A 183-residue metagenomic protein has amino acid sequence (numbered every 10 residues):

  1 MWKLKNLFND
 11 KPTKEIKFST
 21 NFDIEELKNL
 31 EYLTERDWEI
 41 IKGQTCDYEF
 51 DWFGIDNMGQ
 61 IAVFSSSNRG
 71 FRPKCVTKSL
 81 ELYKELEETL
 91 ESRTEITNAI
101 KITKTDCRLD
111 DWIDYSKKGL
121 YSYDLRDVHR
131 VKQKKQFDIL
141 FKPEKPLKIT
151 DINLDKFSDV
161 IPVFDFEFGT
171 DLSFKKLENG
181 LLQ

Functional and structural regions predicted by a protein language model:
W2-V63, R72: Short N-terminal edge-element motif at the start of the domain
K74-Q183: Low-complexity intrinsically disordered segments
